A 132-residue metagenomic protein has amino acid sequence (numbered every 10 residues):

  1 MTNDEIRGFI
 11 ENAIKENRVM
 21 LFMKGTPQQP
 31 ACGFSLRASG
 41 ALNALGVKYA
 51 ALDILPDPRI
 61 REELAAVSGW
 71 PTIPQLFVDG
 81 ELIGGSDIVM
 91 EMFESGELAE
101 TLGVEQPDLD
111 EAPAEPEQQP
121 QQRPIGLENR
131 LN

Functional and structural regions predicted by a protein language model:
M1-M20, K24, Q28-L45, E62 (+2 more regions): Non-globular targeting/processing and membrane-anchoring segments
K24-T26, L55, E81: Anionic group-transfer/hydrolysis microenvironments
K48: Residue-level detector of anion-binding/catalytic polar loops
A51-D53: Residue-level recognition of beta-strand->loop/alpha-helix junctions
P56-I60: Short acidic loop-to-helix transition motifs that present clustered carboxylates
T72-I88: A short, hydrophobic beta-strand/beta-hairpin element that forms part of a small beta-sheet core
